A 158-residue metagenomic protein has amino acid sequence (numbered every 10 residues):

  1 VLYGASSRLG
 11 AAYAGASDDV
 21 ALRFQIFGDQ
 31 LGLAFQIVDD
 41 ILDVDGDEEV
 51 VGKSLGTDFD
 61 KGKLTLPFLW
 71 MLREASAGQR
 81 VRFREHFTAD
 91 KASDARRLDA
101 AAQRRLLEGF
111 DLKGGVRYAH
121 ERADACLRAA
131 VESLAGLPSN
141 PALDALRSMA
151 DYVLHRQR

Functional and structural regions predicted by a protein language model:
V1-R158: All-alpha prenyltransferase/terpene-synthase fold signal
